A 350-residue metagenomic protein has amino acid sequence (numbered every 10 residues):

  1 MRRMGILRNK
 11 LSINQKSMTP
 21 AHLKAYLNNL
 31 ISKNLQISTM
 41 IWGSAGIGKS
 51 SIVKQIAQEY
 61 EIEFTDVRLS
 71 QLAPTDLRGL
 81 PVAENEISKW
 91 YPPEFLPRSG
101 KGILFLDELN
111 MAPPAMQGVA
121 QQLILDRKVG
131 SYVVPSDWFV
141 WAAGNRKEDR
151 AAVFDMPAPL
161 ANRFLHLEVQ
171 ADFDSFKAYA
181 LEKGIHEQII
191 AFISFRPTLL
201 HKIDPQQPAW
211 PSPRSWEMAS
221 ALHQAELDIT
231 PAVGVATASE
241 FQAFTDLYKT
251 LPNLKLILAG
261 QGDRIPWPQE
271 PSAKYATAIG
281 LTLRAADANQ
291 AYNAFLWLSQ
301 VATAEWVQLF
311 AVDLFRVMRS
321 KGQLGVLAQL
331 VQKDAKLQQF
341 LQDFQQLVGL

Functional and structural regions predicted by a protein language model:
R2, I6-L104, L109-L350: C-terminal regulatory/interaction module of P-loop NTP-utilizing enzymes
